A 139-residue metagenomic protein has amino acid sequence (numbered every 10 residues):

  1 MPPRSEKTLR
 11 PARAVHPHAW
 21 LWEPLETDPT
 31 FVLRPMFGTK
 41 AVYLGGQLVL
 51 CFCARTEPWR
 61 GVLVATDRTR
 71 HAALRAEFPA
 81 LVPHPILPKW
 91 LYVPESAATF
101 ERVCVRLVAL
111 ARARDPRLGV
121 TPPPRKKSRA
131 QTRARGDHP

Functional and structural regions predicted by a protein language model:
M1-P24, R133: Short, compositionally biased leader-like segments
P3, T121-D137: Intrinsically disordered, polybasic Lys/Arg-rich low-complexity tracts
E26, F31-R34: Short loop/turn motifs at secondary-structure junctions and domain boundaries
P35-I86: Short, conserved beta-strand/beta-arch hydrophobic-aromatic motifs that form part of recognition grooves or interface
G38-G45, V49, K89-V93, K127-A134: A short beta-strand-loop-alpha-helix capping motif that often carries His-Thr
D67-S128: Short, structured beta-strand-loop surface elements
